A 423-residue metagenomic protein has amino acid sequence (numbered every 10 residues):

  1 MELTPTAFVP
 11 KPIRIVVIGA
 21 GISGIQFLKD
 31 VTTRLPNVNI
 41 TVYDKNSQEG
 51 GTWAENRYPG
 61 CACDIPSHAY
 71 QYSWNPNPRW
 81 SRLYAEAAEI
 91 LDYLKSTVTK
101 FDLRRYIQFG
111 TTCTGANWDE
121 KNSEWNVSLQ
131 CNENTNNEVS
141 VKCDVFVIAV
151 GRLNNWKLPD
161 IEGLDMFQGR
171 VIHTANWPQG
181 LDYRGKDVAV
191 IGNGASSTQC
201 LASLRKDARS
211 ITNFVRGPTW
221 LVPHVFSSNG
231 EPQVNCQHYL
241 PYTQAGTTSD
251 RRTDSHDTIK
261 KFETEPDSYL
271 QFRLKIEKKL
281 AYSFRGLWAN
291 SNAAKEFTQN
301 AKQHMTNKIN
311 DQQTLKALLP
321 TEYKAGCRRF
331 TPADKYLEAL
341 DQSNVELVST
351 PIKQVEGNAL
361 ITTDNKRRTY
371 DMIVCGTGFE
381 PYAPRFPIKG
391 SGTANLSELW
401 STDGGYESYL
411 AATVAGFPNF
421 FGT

Functional and structural regions predicted by a protein language model:
A7-I18, I22, Q26-N39, Q48 (+4 more regions): Rossmann-like dinucleotide-binding core of oxidoreductases
P10-I13, V17, I22-I107, V215-R216 (+1 more regions): Beta1-alpha1 glycine-rich phosphate/pyrophosphate-binding loop at the start of Rossmann-like nucleotide-binding domains
N77-S96, Q108, A289-F297, K324-K335: Short beta-strand to alpha-helix junction loop
S81-L153: Feature captures the FAD/FMN-dependent oxidoreductase FAD-binding
F109-E124, V345-T363: A conserved short coil-to-beta-strand element within the FAD-binding core of flavoproteins
T135-V145, Y183-R184, T363-M372: Core beta-strand elements of the Rossmann-like FAD/NAD(P) dinucleotide-binding domain in flavoenzyme oxidoreductases
M372, G376-T423: Glycine/threonine-rich phosphate-binding loop and adjacent beta-strand/alpha-helix elements that clamp
